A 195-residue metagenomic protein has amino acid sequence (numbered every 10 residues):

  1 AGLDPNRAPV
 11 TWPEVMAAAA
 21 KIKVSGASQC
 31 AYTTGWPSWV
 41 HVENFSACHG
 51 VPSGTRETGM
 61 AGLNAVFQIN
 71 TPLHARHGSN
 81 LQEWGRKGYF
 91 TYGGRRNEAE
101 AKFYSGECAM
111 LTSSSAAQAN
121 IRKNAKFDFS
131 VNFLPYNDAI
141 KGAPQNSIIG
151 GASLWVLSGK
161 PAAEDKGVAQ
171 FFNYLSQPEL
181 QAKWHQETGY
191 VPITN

Functional and structural regions predicted by a protein language model:
A1-N6, S25, P52, R86-K87 (+1 more regions): Short helix-loop capping/hinge motifs at secondary-structure junctions, enriched in acidic/polar residues
R7-A8, V51-R76, K123-N124, Y136-N146 (+1 more regions): Short, solvent-exposed loop/beta-turn-alpha elements that line the ligand-binding surface or hinge of extracytoplasmic
V10-M16, T91-S105: Short helix-initiation/N-cap motifs at beta->coil->alpha
P13-A65, C108: Extracytoplasmic/periplasmic solute-binding protein
M16-I22, G59-G93: Glycine-centered hinge/linker elements that transmit conformational signals in sensory and ligand-binding systems
A18-A19, A99-F103, C108, A117-N120 (+3 more regions): Short, hydrophobic alpha-helical packing/hinge segments within bilobed ligand-binding/sensory domains
W84-F90, K123-V191: Extracytoplasmic/periplasmic substrate-recognition and gating elements
A109-S114, S130-N132: Paired acidic/hydrophobic, glycine-rich loop segments that form the ligand-binding mouth/hinge of periplasmic-binding
